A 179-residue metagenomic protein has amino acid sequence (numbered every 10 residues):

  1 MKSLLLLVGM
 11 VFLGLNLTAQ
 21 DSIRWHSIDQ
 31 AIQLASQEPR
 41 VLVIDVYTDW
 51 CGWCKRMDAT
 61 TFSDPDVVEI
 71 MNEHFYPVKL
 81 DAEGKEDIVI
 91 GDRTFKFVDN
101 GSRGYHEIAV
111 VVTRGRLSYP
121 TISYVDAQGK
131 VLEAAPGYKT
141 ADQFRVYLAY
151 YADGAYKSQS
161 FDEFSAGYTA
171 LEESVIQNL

Functional and structural regions predicted by a protein language model:
L4-L15: Sec-dependent N-terminal signal peptides
L17-D21: Boundary at the C-terminal end of the N-terminal hydrophobic targeting segment
S22-V41: A short beta-strand-turn-helix
D29-Q30, P65-A141, V146-G154: Thioredoxin-like thiol-disulfide oxidoreductase module
E38-G52, P77: Short active-site neighborhood of thiol/selenol oxidoreductases, capturing the structured segment around
K55-A59, V125: Detector for the c-type heme attachment site
K157-L179: Flexible coil segments in periplasmic/lumen-exposed cytochrome c-class electron-transfer proteins
